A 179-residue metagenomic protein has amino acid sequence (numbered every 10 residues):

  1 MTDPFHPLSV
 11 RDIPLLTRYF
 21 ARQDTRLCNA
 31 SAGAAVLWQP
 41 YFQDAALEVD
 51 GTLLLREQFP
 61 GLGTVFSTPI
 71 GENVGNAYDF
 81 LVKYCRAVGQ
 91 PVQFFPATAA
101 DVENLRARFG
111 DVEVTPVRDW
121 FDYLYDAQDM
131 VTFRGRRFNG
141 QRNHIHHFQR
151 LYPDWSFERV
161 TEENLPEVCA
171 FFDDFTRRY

Functional and structural regions predicted by a protein language model:
M1-R22: Short, extreme N-terminal leader segments that mark the start of a protein/domain
R18, N29-A100: Conserved donor-binding loop and adjoining core beta-sheet/short helix segment in diverse acyl/aminoacyl transferases
Y19-Q23, V88, L151: Structured helix-beta-strand junction loops
A21-N29, D174-Y179: Helix-loop element at the rim of GNAT/NAT acetyltransferase active sites that forms part of the acceptor-substrate
D79-G89, N104-R108, E113-P116, H147: Short, charge-rich binding segments
P91-R108, D119-F121: Short, glycine/charge-rich beta-strand/loop segments that flank catalytic centers and engage negatively charged groups
F109-Y179: Acyltransferase donor/substrate-recognition loop-hinge adjacent to the catalytic core
